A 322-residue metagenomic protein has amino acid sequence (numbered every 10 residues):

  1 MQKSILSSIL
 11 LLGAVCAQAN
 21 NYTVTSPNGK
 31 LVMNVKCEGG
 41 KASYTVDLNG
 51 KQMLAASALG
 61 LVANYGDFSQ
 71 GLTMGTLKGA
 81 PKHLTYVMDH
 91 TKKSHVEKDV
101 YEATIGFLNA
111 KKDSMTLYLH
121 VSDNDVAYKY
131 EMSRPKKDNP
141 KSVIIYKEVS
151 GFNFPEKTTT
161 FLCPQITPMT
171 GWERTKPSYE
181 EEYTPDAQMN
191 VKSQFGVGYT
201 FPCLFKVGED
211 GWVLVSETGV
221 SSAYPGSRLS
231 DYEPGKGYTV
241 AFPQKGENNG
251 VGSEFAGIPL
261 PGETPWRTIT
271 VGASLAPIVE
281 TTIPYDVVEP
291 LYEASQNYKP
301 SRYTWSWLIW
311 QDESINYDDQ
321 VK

Functional and structural regions predicted by a protein language model:
M1-N21: Bacterial Sec-dependent N-terminal signal peptides
S8, L12-A14, K206, D231 (+2 more regions): Generic detector of low-complexity/intrinsically disordered segments and short hydrophobic N-terminal stretches
Q18, D99, G262, Y298-P300: A short, polar/charged loop/turn motif at coil->beta-strand junctions and beta-hairpin connectors
T23-D286: N-terminal accessory beta-strand-rich subdomains and adjacent acidic, glycine-rich linkers that precede catalytic cores
Y118, L260, Q296, I315-D319: Catalytic cores of large soluble enzymes that bind and process phosphate-bearing ligands
L275-I283, E289-Q296, L308-I315: Conserved mixed alpha/beta catalytic, RNA-binding, or beta-rich assembly cores of soluble enzyme, regulatory
P300-K322: Substrate-binding cleft of carbohydrate-active enzyme catalytic domains
